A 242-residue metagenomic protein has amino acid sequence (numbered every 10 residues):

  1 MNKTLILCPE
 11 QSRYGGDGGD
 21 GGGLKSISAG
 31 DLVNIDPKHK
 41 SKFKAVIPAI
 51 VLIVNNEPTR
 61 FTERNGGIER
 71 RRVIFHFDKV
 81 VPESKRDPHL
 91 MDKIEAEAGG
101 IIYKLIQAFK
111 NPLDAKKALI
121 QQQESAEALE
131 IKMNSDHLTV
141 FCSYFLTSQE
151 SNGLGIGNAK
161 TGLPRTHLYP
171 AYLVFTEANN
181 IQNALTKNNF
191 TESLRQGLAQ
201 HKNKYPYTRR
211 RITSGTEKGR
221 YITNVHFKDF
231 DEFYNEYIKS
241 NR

Functional and structural regions predicted by a protein language model:
M1-R242: Feature primarily recognizes SF3-like P-loop helicase cores of small DNA viruses
